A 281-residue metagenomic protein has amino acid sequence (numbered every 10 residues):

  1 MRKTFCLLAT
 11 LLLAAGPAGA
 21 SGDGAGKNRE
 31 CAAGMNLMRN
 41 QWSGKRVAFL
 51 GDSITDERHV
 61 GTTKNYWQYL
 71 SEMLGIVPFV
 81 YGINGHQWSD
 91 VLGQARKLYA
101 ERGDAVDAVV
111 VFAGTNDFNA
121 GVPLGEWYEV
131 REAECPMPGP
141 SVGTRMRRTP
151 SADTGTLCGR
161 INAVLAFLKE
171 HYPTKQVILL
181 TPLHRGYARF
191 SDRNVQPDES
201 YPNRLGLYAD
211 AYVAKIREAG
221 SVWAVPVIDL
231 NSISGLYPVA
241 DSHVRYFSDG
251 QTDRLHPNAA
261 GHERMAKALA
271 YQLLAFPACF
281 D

Functional and structural regions predicted by a protein language model:
M1-T4: Positively charged n-region of N-terminal signal peptides that target proteins for export
T10-A18: Hydrophobic h-region of N-terminal signal peptides that target proteins for export in Gram-negative bacteria
L12-L13, T62, G186: Alpha-helical transmembrane segments and their juxtamembrane interfaces
A14-A15, K64, E129, D241: Hydrophobic alpha-helical membrane context
G22-N84, S89, A95-A105, V109 (+1 more regions): Serine-esterase "nucleophile elbow" of acetyl-processing enzymes
M73, A95-D281: Alpha-helical cap/lid subdomain in secreted, periplasmic, or secretory-pathway luminal O-acyl-processing enzymes
S89-D90, G121: Active-site-adjacent loop/helix micro-motif of nuclease/hydrolase catalytic cores
